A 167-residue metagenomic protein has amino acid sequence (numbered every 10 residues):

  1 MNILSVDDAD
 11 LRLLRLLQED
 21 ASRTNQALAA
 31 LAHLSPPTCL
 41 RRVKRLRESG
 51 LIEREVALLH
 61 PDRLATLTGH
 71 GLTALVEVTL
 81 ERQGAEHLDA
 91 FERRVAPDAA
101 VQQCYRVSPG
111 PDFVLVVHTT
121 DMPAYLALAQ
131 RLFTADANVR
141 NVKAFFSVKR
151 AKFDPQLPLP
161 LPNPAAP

Functional and structural regions predicted by a protein language model:
M1-P167: A compositional/biophysical signature of low hydrophobicity enriched in polar/charged and small residues
